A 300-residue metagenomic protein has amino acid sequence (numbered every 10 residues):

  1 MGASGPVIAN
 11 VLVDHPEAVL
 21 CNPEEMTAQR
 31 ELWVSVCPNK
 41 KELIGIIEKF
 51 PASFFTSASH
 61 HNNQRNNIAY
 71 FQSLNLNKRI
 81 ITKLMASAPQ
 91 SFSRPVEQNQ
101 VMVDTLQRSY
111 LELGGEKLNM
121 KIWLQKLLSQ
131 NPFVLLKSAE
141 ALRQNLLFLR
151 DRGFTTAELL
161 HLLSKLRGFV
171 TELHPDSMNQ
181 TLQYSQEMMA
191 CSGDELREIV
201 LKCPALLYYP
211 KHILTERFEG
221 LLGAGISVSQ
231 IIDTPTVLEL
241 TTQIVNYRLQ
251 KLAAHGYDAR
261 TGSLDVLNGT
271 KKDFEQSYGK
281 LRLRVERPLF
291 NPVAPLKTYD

Functional and structural regions predicted by a protein language model:
M1-D300: Long amphipathic alpha-helical repeat/alpha-solenoid cores
